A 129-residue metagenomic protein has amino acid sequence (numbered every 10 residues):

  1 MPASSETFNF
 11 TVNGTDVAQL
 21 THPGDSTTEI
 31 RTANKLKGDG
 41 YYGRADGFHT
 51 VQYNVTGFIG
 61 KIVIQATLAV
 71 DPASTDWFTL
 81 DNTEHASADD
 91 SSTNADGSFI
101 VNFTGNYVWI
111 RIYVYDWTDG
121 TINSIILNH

Functional and structural regions predicted by a protein language model:
M1-A45: Transition segment at domain starts
S5-T7, I59, Y107, I122: Surface-exposed or flexible loop/turn and strand-edge residues in extracellular/cell-surface modules
E29-D46, F78-H129: Beta-sandwich interaction modules
G47-V51: Structural beta-strand segments of beta-rich domains
Q52-N54, Q65, Y113: Residue-level recognition of well-ordered beta-strand positions that form the cores of beta-sheet-rich folds across
T56-K61, W117: Short proline/glycine-enriched turn/loop motifs at strand-loop junctions of beta-rich domains
I59-L80, S124-N128: Short, surface-exposed beta-strand/strand-loop-strand elements in extracellular ectodomains
